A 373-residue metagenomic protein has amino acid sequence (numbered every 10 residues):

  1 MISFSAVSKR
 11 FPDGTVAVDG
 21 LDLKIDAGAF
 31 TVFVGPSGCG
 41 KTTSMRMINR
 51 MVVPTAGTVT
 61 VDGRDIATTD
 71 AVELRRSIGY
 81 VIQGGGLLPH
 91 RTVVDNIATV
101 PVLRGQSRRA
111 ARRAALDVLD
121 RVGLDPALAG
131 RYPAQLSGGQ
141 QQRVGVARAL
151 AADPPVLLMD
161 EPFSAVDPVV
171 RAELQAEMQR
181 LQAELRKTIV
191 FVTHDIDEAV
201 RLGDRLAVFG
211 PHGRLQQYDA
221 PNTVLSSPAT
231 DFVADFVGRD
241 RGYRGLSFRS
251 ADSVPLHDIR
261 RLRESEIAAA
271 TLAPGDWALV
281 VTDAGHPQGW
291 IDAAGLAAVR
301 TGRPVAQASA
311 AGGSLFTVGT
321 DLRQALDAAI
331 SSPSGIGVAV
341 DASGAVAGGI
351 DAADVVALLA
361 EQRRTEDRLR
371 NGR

Functional and structural regions predicted by a protein language model:
N49: Helix-to-loop junction immediately C-terminal to a conserved catalytic motif
D65-G79, L103, R109: ABC ATPase NBD coupling module
V94-V102, R112, L116: Short helical segment in ABC ATPase nucleotide-binding domains corresponding to the A-loop/adjacent helical element
R109-A127: Conserved ABC ATPase "signature" region
Y132-L136, Q140: Conserved ABC ATPase signature
A149-L150: ABC ATPase C-loop
D153: Conserved catalytic motifs of ABC-family nucleotide-binding domains
L256-A284, R300, A311-R373: The conserved cystathionine-beta-synthase
